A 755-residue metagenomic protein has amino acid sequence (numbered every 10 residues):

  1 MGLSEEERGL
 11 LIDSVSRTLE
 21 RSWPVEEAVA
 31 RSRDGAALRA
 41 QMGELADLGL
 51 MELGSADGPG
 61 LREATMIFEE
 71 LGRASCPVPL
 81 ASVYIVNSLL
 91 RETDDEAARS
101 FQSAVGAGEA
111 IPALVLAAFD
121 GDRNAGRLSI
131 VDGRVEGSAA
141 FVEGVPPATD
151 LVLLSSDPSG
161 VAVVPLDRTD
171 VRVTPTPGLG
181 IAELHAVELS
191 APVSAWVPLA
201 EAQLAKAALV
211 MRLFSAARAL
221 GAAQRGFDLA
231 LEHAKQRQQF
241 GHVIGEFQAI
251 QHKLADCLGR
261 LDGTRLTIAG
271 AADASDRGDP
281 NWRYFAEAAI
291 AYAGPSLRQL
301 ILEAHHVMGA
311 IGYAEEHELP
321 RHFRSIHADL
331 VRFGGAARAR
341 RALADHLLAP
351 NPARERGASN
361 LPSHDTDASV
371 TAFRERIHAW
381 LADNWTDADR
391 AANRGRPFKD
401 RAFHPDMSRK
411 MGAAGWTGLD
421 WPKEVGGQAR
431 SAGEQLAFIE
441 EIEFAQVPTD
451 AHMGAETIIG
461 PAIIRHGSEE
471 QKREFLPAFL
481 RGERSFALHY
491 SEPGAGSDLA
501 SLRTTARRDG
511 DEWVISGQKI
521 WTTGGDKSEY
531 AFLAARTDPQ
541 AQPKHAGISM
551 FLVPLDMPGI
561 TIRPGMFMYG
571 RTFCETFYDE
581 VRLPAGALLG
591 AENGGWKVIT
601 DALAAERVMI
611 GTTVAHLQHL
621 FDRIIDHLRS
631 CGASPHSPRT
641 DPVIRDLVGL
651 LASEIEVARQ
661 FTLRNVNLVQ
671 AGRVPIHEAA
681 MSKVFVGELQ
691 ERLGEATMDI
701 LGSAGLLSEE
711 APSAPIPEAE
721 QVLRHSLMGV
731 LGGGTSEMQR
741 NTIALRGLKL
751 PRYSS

Functional and structural regions predicted by a protein language model:
M1-L80, A342-H452, E474-A478, I610-G611 (+6 more regions): Amphipathic, small/basic residue-rich leader segments at the start of a protein or domain
G2-D13, G72, V171-D262, L361-A368 (+4 more regions): Glycine-rich beta->alpha junctions and the first turn(s) of the following alpha-helix
P24-R33, K235, Q239-H242, L258-Y292 (+6 more regions): C-terminal helix-coil-helix/basic helical segment that borders enzyme active sites and/or dimer interfaces and provides
V78-E96, A451-E470, G496: N-terminal glycine-rich flavin-associated loop
A107-F119, L153, G482-Y490: A short, Trp-centered hydrophobic/proline-enriched beta-strand micro-motif
V115, S138-V171, E512, S516-T561: A short core secondary-structure module
L128-I130, T504-R507: A structural signal for short hydrophobic beta-strand segments in well-ordered beta-sheet cores
P280, Y284, A288-S369, A379-D383 (+4 more regions): Alpha-helix capping/hinge segments and adjacent helical runs
